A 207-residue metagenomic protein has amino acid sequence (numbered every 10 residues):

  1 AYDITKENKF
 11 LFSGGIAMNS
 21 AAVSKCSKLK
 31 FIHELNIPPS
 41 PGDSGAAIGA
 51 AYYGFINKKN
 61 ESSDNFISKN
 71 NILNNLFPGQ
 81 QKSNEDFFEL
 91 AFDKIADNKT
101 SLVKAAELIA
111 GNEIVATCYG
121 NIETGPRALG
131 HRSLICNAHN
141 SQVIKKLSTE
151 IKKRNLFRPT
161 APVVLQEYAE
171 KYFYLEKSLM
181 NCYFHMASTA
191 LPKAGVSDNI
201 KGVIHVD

Functional and structural regions predicted by a protein language model:
Y2, E7, M18-N19, V23-D207: Flexible beta->alpha loop and helix N-cap segments adjacent to enzyme active/binding sites
G15: Active-site glycine-centered loops adjacent to acidic/histidine catalytic or metal-binding residues that shape
